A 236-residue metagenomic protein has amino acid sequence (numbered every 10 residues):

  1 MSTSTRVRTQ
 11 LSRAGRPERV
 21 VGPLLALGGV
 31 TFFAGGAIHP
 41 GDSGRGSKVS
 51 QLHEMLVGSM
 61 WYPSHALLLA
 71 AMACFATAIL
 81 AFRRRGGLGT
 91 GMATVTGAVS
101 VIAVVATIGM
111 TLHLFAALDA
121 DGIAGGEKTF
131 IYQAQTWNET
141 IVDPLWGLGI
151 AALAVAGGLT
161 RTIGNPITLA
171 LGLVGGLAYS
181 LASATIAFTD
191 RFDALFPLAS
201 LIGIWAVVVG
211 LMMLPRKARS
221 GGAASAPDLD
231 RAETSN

Functional and structural regions predicted by a protein language model:
S2-N236: Hydrophobic, aromatic-enriched alpha-helical segments typical of multi-pass transmembrane helices
